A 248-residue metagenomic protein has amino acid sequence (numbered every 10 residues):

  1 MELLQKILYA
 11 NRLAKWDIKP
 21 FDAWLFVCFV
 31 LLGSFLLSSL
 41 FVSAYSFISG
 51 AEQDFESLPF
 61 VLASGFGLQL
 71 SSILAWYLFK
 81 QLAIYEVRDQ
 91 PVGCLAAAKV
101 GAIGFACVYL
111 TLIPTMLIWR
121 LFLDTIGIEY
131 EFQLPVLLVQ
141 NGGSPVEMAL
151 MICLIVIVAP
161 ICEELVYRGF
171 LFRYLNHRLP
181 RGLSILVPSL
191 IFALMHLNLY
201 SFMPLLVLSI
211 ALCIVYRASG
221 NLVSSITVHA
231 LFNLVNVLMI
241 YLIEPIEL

Functional and structural regions predicted by a protein language model:
M1-A106, L234-L248: N-terminal, membrane-interfacial amphipathic/helix-forming hydrophobic leader that caps and precedes the first
W24-C28, V61-A63, A98-A102, A106 (+5 more regions): Hydrophobic alpha-helical transmembrane segments
Y45-L58, I84-A159, H177, I246-L248: Juxtamembrane helix-loop-helix connectors linking adjacent transmembrane helices in multi-pass membrane enzymes
G67-S72, M151-I155, L205-L212: Hydrophobic core segments of transmembrane alpha-helices in multi-pass, intramembrane catalytic enzymes
S71-K80, C153-N176: Transmembrane alpha-helical segments in integral membrane proteins
I73, Y77, I113, L117 (+4 more regions): Membrane-embedded alpha-helical segments of multi-pass transporters/permeases
C162-V187, R217-N221: Membrane-interface helix/loop boundary segments of multi-pass membrane proteins
G182-L248: Functionally important transmembrane alpha-helices
